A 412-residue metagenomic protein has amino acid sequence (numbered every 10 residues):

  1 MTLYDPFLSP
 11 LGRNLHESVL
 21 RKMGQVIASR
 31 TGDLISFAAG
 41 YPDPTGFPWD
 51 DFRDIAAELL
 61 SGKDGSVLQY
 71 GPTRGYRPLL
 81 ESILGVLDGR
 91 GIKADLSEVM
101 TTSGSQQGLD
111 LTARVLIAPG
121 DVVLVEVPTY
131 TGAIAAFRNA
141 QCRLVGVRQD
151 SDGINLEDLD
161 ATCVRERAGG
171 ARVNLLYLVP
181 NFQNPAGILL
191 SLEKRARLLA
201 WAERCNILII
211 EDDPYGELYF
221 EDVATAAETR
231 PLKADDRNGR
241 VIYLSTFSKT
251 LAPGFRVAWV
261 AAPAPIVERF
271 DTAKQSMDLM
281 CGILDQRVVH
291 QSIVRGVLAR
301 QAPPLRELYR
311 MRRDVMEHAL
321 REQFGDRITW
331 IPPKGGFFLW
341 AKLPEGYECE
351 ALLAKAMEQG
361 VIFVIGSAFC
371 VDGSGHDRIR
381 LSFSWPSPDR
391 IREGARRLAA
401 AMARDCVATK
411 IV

Functional and structural regions predicted by a protein language model:
R13-G104, L111, V294-R295, R300 (+2 more regions): N-terminal small-domain helix-loop-helix segment of the aminotransferase-like
S61, S66-N206, I210, G216-D236 (+3 more regions): Conserved core of the PLP fold type I
A234-E307: Conserved core segment of the aminotransferase class I/II
A261, W340-K342, S382-S384: Short hydrophobic/aromatic beta-strand micro-patches that form the beta-sheet surface supporting nucleotide- or nucleic
H290, E307-E317, T329-K342, L352: Conserved glycine-rich beta-strand-loop-beta hairpin in the small C-terminal domain of fold type I
Y347-L352, D389-E393: Short, conserved charged micro-motifs
E358-Q359, D372-V412: PLP-dependent enzyme catalytic core of the Aspartate aminotransferase-like
